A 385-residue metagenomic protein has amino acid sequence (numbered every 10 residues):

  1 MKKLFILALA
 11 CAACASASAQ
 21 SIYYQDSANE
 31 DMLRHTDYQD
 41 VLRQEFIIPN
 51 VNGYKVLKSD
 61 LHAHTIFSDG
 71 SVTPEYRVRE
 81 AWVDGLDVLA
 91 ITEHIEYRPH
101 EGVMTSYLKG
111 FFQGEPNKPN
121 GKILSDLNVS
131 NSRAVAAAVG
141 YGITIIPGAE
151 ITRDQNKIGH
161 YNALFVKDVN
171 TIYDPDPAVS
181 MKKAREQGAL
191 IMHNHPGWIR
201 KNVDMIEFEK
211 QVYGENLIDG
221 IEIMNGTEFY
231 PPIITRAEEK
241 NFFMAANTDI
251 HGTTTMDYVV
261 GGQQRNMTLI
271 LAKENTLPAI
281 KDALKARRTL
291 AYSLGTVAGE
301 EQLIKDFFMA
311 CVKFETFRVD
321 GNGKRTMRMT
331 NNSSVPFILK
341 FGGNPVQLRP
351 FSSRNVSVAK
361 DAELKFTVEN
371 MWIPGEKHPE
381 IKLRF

Functional and structural regions predicted by a protein language model:
L4-A13: Sec-dependent N-terminal signal peptides
A15-A19: Sec/Tat signal peptide C-region and signal peptidase I cleavage site
Q20-S59, V78, G159-V166, K201-F385: Charged catalytic cores and adjacent phosphate/nucleic-acid-binding surfaces used for phosphate/nucleic-acid chemistry
L33, D37-Q187, N194, I223-M224 (+2 more regions): A metal-dependent hydrolase metal-coordination microenvironment
F67, W198-N202: Short, small-residue-enriched loops and turns at beta-alpha junctions that line or gate enzyme active sites
L190, P196, M205-E207: His/acidic metal-ligating clusters that form di-metal
